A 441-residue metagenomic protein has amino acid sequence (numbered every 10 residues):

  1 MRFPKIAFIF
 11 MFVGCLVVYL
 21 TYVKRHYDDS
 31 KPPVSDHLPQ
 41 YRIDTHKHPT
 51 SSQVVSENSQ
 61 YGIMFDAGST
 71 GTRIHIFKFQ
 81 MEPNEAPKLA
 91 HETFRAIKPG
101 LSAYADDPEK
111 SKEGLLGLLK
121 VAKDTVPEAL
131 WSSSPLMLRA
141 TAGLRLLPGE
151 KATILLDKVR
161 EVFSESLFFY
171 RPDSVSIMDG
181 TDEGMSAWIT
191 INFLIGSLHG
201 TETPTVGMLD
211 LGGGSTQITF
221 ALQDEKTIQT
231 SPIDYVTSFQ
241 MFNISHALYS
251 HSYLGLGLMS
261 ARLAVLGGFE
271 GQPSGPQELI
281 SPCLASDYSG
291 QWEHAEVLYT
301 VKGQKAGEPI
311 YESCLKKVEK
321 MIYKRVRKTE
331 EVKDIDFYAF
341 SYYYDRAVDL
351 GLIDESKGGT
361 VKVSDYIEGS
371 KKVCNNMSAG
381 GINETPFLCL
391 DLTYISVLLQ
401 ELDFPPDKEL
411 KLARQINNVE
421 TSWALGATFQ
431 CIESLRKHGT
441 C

Functional and structural regions predicted by a protein language model:
M1-P33: N-terminal signal-anchor transmembrane helix specifying type II single-pass membrane topology of secretory-pathway
R2-F12, S59-G62, E92, P204-V206: Transmembrane alpha-helices of multi-pass eukaryotic membrane proteins
V13-R25, S56, V162-S164, S281 (+1 more regions): Hydrophobic alpha-helical transmembrane segments
R25-Q40, A86-A90, C441: Interhelical loop segments of eukaryotic multi-pass membrane proteins
D36-E57: N-terminal low-complexity, Pro/Thr/Ser-rich intrinsically disordered segments that act as propeptides or flexible
G62, I76, K98-W131, M137 (+2 more regions): Helical "lid/coupling" subdomains associated with nucleotide-phosphate turnover
G68-T70: N-terminal switch/interaction subdomains of large nucleotide-dependent motors and GTPases
P83-E92, Y170, T227: Beta-strand initiation motifs
